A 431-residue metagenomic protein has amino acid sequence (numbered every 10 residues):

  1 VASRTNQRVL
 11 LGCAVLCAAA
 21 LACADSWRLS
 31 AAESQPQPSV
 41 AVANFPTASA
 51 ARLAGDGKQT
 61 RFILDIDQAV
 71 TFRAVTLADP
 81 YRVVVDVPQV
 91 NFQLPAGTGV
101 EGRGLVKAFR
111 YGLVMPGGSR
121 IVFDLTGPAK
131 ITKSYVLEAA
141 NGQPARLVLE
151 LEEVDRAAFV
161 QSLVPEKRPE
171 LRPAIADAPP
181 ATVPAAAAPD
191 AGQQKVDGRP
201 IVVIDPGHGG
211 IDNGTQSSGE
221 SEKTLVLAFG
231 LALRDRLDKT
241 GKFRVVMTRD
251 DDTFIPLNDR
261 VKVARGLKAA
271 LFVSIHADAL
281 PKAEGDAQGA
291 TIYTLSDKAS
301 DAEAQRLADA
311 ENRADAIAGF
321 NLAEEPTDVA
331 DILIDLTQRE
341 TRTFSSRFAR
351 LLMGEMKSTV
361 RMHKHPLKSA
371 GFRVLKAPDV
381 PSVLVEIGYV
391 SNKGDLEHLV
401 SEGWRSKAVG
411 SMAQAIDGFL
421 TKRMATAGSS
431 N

Functional and structural regions predicted by a protein language model:
A2-G12, L21-I201: Signal-peptide-cleaved, periplasmic/extracellular N-terminal interaction regions immediately downstream of the signal
A54, A69, T126-P128, E150 (+11 more regions): Structured segments of extracytoplasmic/periplasmic soluble domains in secreted or envelope-associated proteins
I66-Q68, V87-Q89, L125-G127, E150-E153 (+5 more regions): Flexible glycine-/small-residue-rich
R73-V75, L94-P95, A158, I211-T215 (+2 more regions): Short, solvent-exposed loop/turn elements at domain surfaces
Q143-P144, A287, A377-S382: A short, glycine/Asx- and small/polar-enriched loop/turn that sits immediately N-terminal to a beta-strand
R172-V329, Q338-R350, S406, G410 (+1 more regions): Catalytic-core regions of hydrolytic enzymes
P281, L333-N431: Active-site-adjacent mobile loop/cap segments within catalytic or ligand-binding domains
